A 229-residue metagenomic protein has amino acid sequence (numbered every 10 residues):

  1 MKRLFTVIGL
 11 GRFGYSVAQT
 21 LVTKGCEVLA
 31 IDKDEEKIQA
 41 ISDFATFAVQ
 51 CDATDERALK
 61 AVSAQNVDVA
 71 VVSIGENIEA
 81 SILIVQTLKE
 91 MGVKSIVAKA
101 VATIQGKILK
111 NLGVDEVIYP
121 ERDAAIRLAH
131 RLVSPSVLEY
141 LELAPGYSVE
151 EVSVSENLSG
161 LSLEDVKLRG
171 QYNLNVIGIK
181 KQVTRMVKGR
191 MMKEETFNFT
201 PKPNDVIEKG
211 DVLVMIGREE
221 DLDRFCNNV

Functional and structural regions predicted by a protein language model:
T6-V7, V72: Hydrophobic Val/Ile/Leu positions in short beta-strands of Rossmann-like dinucleotide-binding domains
I8, I31, S162-V229: Cytosolic Rossmann-like ligand/nucleotide-binding regulatory domains
G14-Y15: N-terminal Rossmann-fold NAD(P) dinucleotide-binding loop
L21: Aromatic pocket-lining residues of Rossmann-like dinucleotide-binding sites
E27-L29, S95-I96: Short beta-strand element of Class I
D32-K33, A100: Conserved acidic E/D residue at the C-terminus of a beta-strand in Rossmann-like folds
A40, F44-A129, V133-S134, S153: Phosphate-bearing ligand-interacting subdomains that bind or position ATP/ADP/UDP/GDP/NAD(P) or nucleotide-linked
Y140-I177: Extended boundary segments
